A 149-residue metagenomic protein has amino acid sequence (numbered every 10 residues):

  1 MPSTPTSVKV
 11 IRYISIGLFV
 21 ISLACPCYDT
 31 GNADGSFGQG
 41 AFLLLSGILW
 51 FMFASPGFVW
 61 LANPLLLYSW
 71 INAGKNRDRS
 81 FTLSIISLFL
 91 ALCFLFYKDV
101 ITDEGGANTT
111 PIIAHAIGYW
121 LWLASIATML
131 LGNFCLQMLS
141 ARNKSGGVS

Functional and structural regions predicted by a protein language model:
P2-S145, S149: Compact integral membrane and secretory-pathway proteins
